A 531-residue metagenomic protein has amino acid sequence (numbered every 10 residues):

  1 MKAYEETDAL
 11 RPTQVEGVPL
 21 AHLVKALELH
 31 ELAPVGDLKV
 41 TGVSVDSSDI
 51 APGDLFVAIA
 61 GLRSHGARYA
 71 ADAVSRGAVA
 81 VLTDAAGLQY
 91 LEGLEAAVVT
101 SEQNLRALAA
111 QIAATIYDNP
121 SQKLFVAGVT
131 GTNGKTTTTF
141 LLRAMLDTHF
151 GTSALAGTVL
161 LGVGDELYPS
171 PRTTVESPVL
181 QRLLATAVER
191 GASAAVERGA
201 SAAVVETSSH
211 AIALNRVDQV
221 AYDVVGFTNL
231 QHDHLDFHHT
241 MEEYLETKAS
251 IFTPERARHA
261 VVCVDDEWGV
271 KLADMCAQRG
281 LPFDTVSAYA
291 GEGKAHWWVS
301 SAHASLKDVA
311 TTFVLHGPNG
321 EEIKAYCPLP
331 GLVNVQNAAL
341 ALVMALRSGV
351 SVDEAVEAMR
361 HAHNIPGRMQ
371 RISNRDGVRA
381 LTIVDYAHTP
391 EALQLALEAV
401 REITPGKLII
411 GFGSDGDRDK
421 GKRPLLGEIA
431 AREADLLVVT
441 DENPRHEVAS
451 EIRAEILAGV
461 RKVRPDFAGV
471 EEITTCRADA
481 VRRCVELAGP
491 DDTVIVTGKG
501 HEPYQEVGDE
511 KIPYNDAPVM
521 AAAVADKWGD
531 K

Functional and structural regions predicted by a protein language model:
M1-L32, P52-L55, H65, D147 (+3 more regions): ATP-dependent carboxylate-amine ligase
M1-Q111, E267, W298-A302, E322 (+3 more regions): N-terminal leader/targeting and accessory segments in enzymes
L23, D54, A73, I112 (+13 more regions): Residue-level signal for inorganic ion chemistry
A26, L88-G93, R198, Y222-L381 (+2 more regions): Acidic, Mg2+-coordinating active-site environments of NTP-dependent enzymes
I50-A51, A85-A96, G162-G164, A213-A221 (+3 more regions): Short loop/helix-cap segments at secondary-structure boundaries that form the rim of catalytic
V79, D223, D435: Receiver (REC) domain switch/active-site residues of two-component response regulators
A85-G87, T158-V159, S209, L230 (+4 more regions): Short, ordered loop/turn segments at secondary-structure junctions
A107-V264, W268-P282, T404, W528: Phosphate-binding loop of NTP-binding sites
